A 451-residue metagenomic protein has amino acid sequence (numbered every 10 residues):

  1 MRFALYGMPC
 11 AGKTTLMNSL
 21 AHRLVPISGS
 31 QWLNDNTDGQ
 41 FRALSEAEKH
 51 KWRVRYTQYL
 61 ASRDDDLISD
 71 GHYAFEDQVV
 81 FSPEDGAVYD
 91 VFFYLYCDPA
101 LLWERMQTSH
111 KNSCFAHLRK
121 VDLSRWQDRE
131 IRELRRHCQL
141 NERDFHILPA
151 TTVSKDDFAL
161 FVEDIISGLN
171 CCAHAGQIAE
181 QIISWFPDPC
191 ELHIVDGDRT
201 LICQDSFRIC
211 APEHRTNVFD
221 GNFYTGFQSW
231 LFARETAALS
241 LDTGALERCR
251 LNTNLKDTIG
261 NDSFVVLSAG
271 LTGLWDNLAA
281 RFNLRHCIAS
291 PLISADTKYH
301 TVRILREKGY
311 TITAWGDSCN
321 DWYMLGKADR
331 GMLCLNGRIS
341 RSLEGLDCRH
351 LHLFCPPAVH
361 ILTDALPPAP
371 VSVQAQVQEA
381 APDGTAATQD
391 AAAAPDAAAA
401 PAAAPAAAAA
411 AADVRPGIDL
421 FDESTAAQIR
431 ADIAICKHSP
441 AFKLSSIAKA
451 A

Functional and structural regions predicted by a protein language model:
A11: ATP-binding Walker
T14: Walker A/P-loop
N18-R55: Conserved substrate/cofactor phosphate-moiety recognition/catalytic segment in nucleotide-dependent phosphotransferases
K49-G86: Glycine-rich phosphate-binding loop used to anchor ATP phosphates in small-molecule kinases, encompassing both
G71-K111: ATP-dependent NMP and nucleoside kinases share a basic, alpha-helical "lid"
K120-G197, I447-A451: Non-catalytic pre-domain segments flanking phosphatase-related domains
G176-A295: Alpha-helical substrate-recognition element adjacent to the catalytic core
Q204, T311-L351: Acidic, Mg2+-coordinating phosphoryl-transfer loop and its flanking beta/alpha structural elements, shared across
